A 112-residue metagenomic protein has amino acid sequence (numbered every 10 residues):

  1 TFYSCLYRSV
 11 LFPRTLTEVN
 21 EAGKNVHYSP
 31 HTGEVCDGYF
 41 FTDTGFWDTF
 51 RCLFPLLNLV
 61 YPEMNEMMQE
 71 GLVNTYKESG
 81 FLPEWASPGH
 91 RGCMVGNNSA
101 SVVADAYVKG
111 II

Functional and structural regions predicted by a protein language model:
T1-F40, N74, F81-L82: Acidic/polar, glycine-enriched structural segments that form the non-catalytic walls/loops of the carbohydrate-binding
S4-V19, T42-T44, D48-N65, S101-I111: Alpha-helical support elements that line or immediately flank enzyme active sites and cofactor-binding pockets
D37, R51-F54, E84-G89: Short acidic, glycine/Ser/Thr-rich loop/turn "cap" segments at secondary-structure junctions
D37-F46, P88-G96: Solvent-exposed loop and edge beta-strand segments that line ligand/cofactor-binding and catalytic clefts
M64-M67, G71-L72, Y76-I112: Active-site cavity-forming subdomains of large catalytic enzyme subunits
